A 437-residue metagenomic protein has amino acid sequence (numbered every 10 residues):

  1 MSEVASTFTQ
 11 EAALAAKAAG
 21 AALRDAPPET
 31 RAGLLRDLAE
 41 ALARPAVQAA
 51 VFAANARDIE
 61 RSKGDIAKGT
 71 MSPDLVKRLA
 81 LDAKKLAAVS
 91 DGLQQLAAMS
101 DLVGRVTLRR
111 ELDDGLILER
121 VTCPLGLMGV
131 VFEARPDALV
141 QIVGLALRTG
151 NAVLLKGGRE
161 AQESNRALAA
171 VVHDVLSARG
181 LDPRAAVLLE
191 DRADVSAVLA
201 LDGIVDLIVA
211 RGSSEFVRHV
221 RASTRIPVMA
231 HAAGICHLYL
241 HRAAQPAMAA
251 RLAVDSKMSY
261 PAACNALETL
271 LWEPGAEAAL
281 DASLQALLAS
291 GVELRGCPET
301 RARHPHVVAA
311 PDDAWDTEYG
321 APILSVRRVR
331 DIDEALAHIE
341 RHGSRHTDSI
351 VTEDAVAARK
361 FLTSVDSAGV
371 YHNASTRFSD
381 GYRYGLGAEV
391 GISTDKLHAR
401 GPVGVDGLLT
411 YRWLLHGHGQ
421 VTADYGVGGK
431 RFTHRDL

Functional and structural regions predicted by a protein language model:
M1-I117: N-terminal Rossmann-like NAD(P)+-binding subdomain of aldehyde/semialdehyde dehydrogenases
E3, T7, A46-A49, E133-D137 (+5 more regions): ALDH superfamily catalytic-core signature
A19-D25, L270-W272, A321-R330, R345-I350: Short, well-ordered beta-strand elements within core beta-sheets of diverse protein domains
G33, D37, A282-S283, I332 (+1 more regions): C-terminal core of ALDH-fold dehydrogenases
R78, D82, Q95, D113 (+2 more regions): A structured beta-alpha segment of the ubiquitous adenosine-cofactor-binding alpha/beta core
D91, Q95-V175, R179, T224-V228: Conserved small-residue-rich beta-alpha loop and adjacent elements that most often cradle the phosphate/pyrophosphate
T149, G203-I204, S223-T224, S290 (+2 more regions): Short, structured coil segments at secondary-structure junctions
